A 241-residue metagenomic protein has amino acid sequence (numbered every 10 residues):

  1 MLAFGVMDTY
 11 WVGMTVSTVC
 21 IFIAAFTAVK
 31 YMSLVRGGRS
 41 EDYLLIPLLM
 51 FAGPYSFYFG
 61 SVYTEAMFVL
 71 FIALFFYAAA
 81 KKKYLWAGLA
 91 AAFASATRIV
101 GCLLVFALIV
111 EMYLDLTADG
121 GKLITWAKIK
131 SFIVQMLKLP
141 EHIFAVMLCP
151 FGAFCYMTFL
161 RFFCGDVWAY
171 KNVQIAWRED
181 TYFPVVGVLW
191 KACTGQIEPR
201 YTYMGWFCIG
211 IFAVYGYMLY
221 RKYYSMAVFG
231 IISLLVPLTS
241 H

Functional and structural regions predicted by a protein language model:
G5-F26, Y58, P199-G205: Loop-to-helix entry region of an early transmembrane alpha helix in multi-pass inner-membrane enzymes
M7-W11, A28-A52, L70, M226-V228: Transmembrane-helix signature of polytopic, membrane-embedded enzymes that assemble or transfer cell-envelope glycans
T15-R36, I211-Y217: Transmembrane-helix motifs of polytopic, lipid-linked glycan transferases
R36, S40, F75-W86, L116-A118: Membrane-interface transmembrane helices that cradle and orient dolichyl/undecaprenyl
F51, I72-Y77, L85-E111, F151 (+1 more regions): Membrane-interface alpha helices of multi-pass inner-membrane proteins
Y55-G60, M157-L160, I231-H241: Transmembrane-helix signature of polytopic, lipid-linked glycan biosynthesis machinery
G60-M67: Short acidic/glycine- and proline-prone juxtamembrane loop motifs at membrane-interface regions of multi-pass membrane
F93-A94, V105-G230: Membrane-lumen/periplasm interface segments of specific transmembrane helices in polyprenyl phosphate-linked
